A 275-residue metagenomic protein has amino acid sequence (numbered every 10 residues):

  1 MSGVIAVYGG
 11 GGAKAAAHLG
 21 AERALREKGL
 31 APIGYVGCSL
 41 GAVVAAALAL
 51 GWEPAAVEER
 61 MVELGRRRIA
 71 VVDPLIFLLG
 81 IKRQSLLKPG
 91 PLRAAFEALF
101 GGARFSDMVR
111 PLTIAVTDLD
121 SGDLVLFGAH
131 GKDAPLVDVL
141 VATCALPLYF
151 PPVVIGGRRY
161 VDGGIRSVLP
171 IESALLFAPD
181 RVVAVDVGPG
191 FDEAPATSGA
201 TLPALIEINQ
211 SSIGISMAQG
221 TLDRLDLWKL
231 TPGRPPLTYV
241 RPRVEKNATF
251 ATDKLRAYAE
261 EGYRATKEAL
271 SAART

Functional and structural regions predicted by a protein language model:
M1-C38, A46-T275: Patatin-like phospholipase
